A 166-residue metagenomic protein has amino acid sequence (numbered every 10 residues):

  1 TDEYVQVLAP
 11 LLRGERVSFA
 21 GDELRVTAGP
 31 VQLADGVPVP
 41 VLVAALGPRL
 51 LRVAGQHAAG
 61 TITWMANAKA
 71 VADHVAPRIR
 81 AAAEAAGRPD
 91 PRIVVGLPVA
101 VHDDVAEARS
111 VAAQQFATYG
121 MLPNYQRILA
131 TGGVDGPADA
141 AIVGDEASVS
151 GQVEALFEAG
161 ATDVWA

Functional and structural regions predicted by a protein language model:
T1-A166: Active-site-adjacent structural elements that line small-molecule/cofactor binding pockets in enzymes
